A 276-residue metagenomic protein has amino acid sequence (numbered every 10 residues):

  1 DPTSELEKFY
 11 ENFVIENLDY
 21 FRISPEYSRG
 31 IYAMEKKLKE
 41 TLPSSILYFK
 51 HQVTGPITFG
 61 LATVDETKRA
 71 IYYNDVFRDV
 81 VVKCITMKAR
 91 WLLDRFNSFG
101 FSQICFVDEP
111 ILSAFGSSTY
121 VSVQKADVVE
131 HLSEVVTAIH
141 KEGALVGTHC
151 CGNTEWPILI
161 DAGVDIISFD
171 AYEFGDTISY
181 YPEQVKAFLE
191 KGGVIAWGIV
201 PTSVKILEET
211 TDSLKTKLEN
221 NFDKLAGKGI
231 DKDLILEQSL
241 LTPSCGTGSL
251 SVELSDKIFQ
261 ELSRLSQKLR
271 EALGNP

Functional and structural regions predicted by a protein language model:
D1-Y73, G193, K224-G227, E237 (+1 more regions): Alpha/beta catalytic barrel-like cores
E5-N12, H51-T58, C105-L112, W197-T202 (+1 more regions): Short loop/turn segments at strand-loop or loop-helix junctions that form parts of catalytic or ligand-binding pockets
L18-K36, D75-W91, S213-N221: Glycine-rich anion/phosphate-binding loops
E35, K39, A89, L93 (+5 more regions): Surface-exposed amphipathic alpha-helices with a cationic face
L42-P43, F96-G100, I139-E142, K228-L234 (+1 more regions): Short helix-capping segments at alpha-helix termini
S44-Y48, G100-S102, G143-L145, E190-V194 (+1 more regions): A general structural motif
Y48-H51, T67-E183, P201, K205 (+1 more regions): Active-site loop segments of alpha/beta catalytic cores
D165-N275: Catalytic-face loop-and-helix region of soluble metabolic enzyme cores
